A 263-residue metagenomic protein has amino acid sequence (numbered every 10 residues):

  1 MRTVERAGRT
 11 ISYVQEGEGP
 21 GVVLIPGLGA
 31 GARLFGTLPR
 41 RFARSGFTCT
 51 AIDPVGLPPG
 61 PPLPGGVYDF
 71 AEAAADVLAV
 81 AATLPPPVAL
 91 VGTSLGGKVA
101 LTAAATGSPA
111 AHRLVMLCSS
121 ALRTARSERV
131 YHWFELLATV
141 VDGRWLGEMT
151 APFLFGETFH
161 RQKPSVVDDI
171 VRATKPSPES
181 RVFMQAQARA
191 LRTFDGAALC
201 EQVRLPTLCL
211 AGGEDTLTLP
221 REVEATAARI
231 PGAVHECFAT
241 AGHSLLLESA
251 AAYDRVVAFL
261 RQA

Functional and structural regions predicted by a protein language model:
R9-P61: Conserved HGGG/HGGXW glycine-rich cap/lid loop of the alpha/beta-hydrolase fold
T50-V91: Active-site loop/oxyanion-hole signature of alpha/beta-hydrolase fold enzymes
G92, G96, A100: Gly/Ala-rich beta-loop-alpha elbow adjacent to hydrolase catalytic centers
L101, A105, A111-V141: Flexible "cap/lid" loop of the alpha/beta hydrolase fold
A125-S127, R144-L199: Conserved alpha/beta-hydrolase catalytic His-Asp/Glu region
V203, C209-A211: Short beta-strand/loop motif that positions the catalytic acidic residue of the alpha/beta-hydrolase fold
G213-T218: Acidic catalytic loop of the alpha/beta-hydrolase fold
A241-Y253: Catalytic histidine-centered segment of alpha/beta-hydrolase-like enzymes
